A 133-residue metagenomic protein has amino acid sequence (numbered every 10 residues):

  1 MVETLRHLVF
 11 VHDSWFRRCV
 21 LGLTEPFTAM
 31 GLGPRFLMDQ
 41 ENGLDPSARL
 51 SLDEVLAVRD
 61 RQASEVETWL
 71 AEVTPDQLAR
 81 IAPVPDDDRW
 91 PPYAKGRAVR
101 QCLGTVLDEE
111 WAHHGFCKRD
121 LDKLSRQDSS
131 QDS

Functional and structural regions predicted by a protein language model:
M1-D45, I81-S133: Short, contiguous alpha-helical
Q40-A79: Acidic/histidine-rich alpha-helical segments that form the ligand environment of transition-metal centers
